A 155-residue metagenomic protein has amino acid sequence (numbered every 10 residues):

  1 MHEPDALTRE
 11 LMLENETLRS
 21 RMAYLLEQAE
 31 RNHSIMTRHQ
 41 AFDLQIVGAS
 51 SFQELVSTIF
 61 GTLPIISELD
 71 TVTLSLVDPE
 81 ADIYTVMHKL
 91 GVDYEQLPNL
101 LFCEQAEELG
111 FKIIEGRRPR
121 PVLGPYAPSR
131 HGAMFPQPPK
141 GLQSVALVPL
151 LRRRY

Functional and structural regions predicted by a protein language model:
H2-Q45: Signal-transmission linkers at sensory-effector interfaces
F42, T58-T62, A146: Short, hydrophobic/aromatic alpha-helical segments in well-folded domains
Q45-A49, N99-L100: Short, surface-exposed loop/turn motifs that are enriched in glycine and acidic residues and include a nearby proline
A49-H88, E95: Helix-loop-beta substructure at the N-terminus of cytosolic sensory domains that couple signal/ligand detection
V86-P125: Acidic/proline- and glycine-rich, intrinsically disordered low-complexity segments that serve as regulatory linkers
R118-S144: Signal-transducing coupling segments at domain and membrane junctions
Q143-L151: A short, aliphatic-rich beta-strand micro-motif
R154-Y155: Sensory beta-strand/linker motifs that couple input domains to effectors
